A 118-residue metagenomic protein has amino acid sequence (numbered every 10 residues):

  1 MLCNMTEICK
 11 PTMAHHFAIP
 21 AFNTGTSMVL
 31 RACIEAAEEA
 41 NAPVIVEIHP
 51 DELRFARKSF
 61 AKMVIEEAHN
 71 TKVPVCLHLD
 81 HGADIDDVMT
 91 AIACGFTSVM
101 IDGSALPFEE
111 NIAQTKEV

Functional and structural regions predicted by a protein language model:
M1-A21, I65: N-terminal amphipathic alpha-helix/helix-capping segment at the start of soluble metabolic enzymes
M1-M5, F22, T26, R57 (+2 more regions): Generic structural signal for well-ordered, non-membrane alpha-helical segments in soluble metabolic enzymes
T6, S27-T71: Glycine-rich, positively charged N-terminal anion/phosphate-binding segment
A18-T24, V44-I48, V75-H81, V99-I101: Hydrophobic faces of well-ordered beta-strands that scaffold small-molecule active sites in alpha/beta enzyme cores
R31, L53-K62, A83-T90, S104-V118: Active-site-adjacent beta->alpha loops and helix N-cap segments on the catalytic face of soluble alpha/beta enzymes
A40-A42, A93-V99: Glycine-enriched alpha-helix->loop->beta-strand junction motifs that scaffold or abut catalytic
F60-K62, N70, V75, M89-C94: Replace "Mg2+/Mn2+-dependent" with "divalent metal-dependent
